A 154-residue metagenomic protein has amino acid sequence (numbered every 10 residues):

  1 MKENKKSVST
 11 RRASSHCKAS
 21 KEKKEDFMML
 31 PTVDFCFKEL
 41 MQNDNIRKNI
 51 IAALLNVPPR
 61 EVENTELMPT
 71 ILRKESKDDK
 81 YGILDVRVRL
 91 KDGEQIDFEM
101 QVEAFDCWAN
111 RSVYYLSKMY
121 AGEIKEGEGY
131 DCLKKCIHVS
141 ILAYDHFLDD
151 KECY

Functional and structural regions predicted by a protein language model:
M1-Y154: Elongated, amphipathic alpha-helical interaction scaffolds
